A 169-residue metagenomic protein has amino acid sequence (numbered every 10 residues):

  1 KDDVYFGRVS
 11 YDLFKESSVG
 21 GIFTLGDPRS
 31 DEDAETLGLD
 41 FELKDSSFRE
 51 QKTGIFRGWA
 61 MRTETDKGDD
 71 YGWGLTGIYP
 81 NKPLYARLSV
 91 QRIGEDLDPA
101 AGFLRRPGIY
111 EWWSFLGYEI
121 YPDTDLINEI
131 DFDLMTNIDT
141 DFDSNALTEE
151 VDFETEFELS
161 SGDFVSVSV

Functional and structural regions predicted by a protein language model:
K1, G21-F23, L88-R92: Glycine-rich, histidine-containing beta strand-loop boundary motifs that form or position
K1-F6, D12-L13, Y118-D125: Outer-membrane beta-barrel initiation region
V4-T63, D131-D133: Surface-exposed extracellular loop regions of Gram-negative outer-membrane beta-barrel proteins
S47, Q51-T53, G58-V169: Exposed, low-structure sequence patches enriched in small/polar residues
